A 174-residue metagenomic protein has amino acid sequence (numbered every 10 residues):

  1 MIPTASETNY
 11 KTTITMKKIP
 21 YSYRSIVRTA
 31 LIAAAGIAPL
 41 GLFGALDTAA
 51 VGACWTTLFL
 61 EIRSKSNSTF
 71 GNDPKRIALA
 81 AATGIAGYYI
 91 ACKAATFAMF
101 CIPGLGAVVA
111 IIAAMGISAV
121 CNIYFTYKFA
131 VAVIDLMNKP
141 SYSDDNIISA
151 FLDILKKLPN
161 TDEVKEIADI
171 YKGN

Functional and structural regions predicted by a protein language model:
M1-P39, A53-I85, C101, A113-N174: Terminal, membrane-proximal amphipathic helices and intrinsically disordered targeting/regulatory segments
L40-G44: Hydrophobic alpha-helical transmembrane segments
T48: Internal glycine-rich, Lys/Arg-flanked active-site/core loops of soluble domains
G84-T96: A generic, lipid-embedded transmembrane alpha helix
F97-V109: Membrane-interfacial hairpin junctions
